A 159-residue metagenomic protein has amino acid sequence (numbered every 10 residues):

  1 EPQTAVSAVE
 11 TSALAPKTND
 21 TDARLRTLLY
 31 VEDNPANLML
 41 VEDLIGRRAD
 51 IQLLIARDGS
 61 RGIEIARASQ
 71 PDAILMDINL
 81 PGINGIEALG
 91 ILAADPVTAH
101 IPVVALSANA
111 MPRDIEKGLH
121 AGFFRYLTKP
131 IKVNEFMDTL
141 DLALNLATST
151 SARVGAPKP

Functional and structural regions predicted by a protein language model:
E1-K17: C-terminal catalytic ATP-binding subdomain
T4-S7, I131-D141, T148, A152: C-terminal output helix
P35-L54, A121: Two-component/phosphorelay signaling modules centered on CheY-like receiver
A36, D58-R61, N84-G90: Acidic catalytic/metal-coordinating carboxylates
E42, I86-E87, A110-R125, D138: Alpha4 helix (beta4-alpha4-beta5 surface) of REC/receiver domains from two-component response regulators
E64, I86-A99: Short amphipathic alpha-helix used as the core "switch/output" element in two-component signaling
S69-L75, L80: Active-site beta3 strand of CheY-like receiver
P81-N84, A99, M111: The feature encodes the CheY-like receiver
